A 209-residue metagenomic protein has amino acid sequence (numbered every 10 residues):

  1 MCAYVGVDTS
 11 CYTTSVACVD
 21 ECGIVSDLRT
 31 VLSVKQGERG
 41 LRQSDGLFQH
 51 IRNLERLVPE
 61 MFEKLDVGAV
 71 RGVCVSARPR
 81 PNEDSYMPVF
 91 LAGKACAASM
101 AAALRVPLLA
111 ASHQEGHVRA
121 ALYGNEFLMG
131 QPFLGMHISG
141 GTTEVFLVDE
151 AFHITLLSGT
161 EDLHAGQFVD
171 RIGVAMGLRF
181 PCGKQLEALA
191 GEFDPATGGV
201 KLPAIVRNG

Functional and structural regions predicted by a protein language model:
M1, V106-L134: Conserved phosphate-binding catalytic cores of ATP/NTP-utilizing and phosphoryl-transfer enzymes
C2, T9-S10, D27, M129 (+2 more regions): A short helix-loop
G6-V7, V75, L108-H113: General beta-strand structural signal in soluble alpha/beta enzymes
S10-F48, H153-L156: Short glycine-rich, Thr/Ser-proximal phosphate-binding strand/loop in the N-terminal lobe of ATP-dependent enzymes
T14-D20, R119, G135-H137, T143-L147: Short beta-strand scaffold segments in enzyme catalytic cores
L28-T30, Q49-L65: Short, well-ordered amphipathic alpha-helical segments that serve as non-catalytic structural scaffolds within diverse
P59-A98: Short beta-strand-loop/turn "lid" adjacent to the catalytic site in phosphate-handling enzymes
C74-S76, S112, L134-S139, F146: Short beta-strand segments
